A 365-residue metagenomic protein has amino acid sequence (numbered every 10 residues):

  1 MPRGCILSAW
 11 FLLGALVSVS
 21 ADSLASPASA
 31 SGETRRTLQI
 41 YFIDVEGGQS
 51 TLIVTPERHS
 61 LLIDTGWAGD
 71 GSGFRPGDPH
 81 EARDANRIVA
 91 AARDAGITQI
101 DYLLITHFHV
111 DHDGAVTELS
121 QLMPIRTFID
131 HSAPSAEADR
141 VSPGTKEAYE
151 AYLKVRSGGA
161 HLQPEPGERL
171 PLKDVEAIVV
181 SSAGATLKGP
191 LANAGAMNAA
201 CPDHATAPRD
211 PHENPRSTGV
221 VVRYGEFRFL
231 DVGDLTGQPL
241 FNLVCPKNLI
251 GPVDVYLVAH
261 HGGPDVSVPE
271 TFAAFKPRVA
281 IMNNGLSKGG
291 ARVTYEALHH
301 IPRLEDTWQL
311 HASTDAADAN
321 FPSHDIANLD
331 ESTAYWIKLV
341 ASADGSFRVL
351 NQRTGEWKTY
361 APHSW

Functional and structural regions predicted by a protein language model:
S8-A21: Bacterial N-terminal signal peptides
P27-L38, A91, D113-Q238, H300-W365: Flexible, acidic/histidine-containing loops and adjacent segments that form or flank the divalent-metal
E33-T98, E213-F241: Conserved beta-strand hairpin/beta-sheet module of binuclear metal-dependent hydrolase folds, prominently
D44, I53, D64, H107 (+7 more regions): Divalent metal-coordination and catalytic microenvironments
V45, T65-A68, F108, A133 (+5 more regions): Active-site metal-binding loops of divalent metal-dependent hydrolases
I63-A85, G189-R209, H260-D265, S287: Acidic/histidine-rich helix-loop elements that form or flank divalent-metal/phosphate-binding sites at the catalytic
I97, I125, K276-M282: Proline-aspartate-enriched helix->loop->beta-strand connector
I100-D111, Y256-H260: Metallo-beta-lactamase
